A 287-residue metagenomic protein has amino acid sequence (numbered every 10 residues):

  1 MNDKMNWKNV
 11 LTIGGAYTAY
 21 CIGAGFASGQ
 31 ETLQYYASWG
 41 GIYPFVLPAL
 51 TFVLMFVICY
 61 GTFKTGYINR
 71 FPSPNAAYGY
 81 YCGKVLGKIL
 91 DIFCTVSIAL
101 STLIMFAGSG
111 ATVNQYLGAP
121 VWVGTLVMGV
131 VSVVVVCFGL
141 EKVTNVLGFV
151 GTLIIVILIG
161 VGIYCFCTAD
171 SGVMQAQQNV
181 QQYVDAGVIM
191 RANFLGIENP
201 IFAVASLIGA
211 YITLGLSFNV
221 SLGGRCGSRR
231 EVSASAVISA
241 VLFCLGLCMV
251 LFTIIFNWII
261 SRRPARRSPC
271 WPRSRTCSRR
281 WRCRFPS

Functional and structural regions predicted by a protein language model:
N2-K8, S38-P44, I68-S97, Q115-V121 (+1 more regions): Transmembrane-helix boundary/entry motifs in multi-pass membrane transporters
M5-N9, Y35-F63, A240-C248, C283: Extracellular loop-to-transmembrane helix junctions
K8-A27, L47, I98, T102 (+3 more regions): Hydrophobic, membrane-embedded alpha-helices of multi-pass small-molecule transporters
V10-Y20, V46-V57, I89-A99, Q115-G139 (+3 more regions): Transmembrane alpha-helical segments of multi-pass small-molecule transport proteins
G25-L33, G61-F71, V131, V135 (+3 more regions): Juxtamembrane interface elements at the cytosolic ends of transmembrane helices in multi-pass membrane proteins
S38, F63-I68, M105-Y116, G129-V150 (+1 more regions): Membrane-water interface regions at transmembrane-helix termini and the short interhelical loops of multi-pass membrane
F45-L47, G79-D91, G151-F166, A240-M249: Small-residue-rich segments of transmembrane alpha-helices in multi-pass membrane proteins, especially helix faces
Y183-I189, I254-W281: Membrane-interface interhelical connector segments
